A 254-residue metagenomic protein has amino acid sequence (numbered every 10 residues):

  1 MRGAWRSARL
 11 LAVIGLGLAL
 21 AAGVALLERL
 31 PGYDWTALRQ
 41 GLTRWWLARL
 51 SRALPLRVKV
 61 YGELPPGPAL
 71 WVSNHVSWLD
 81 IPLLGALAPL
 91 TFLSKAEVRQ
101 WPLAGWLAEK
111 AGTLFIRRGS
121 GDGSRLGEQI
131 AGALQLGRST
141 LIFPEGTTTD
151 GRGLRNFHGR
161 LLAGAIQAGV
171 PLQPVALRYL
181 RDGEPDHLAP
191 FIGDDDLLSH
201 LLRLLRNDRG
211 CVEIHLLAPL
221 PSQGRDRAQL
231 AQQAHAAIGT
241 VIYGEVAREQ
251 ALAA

Functional and structural regions predicted by a protein language model:
M1-K59, W106-K110: A transmembrane-helix-recognition feature enriched in membrane-embedded lipid enzymes and envelope glyco-/phospholipid
G67-L70, L90-T91, A189: Short active-site oxyanion
P68-S73, R138-P144: Generic beta-sheet signal
V76-Q135: Membrane-embedded segments
L103-W106, R152-Q229, Q233, R248-E249: A cross-family acyltransferase "interaction/gating" segment
I130-T140, G146-L162: Soluble extracytoplasmic domains of inner/organellar membrane proteins
A236-A254: Cytosolic-facing loops and C-terminal tails of multi-pass membrane proteins
